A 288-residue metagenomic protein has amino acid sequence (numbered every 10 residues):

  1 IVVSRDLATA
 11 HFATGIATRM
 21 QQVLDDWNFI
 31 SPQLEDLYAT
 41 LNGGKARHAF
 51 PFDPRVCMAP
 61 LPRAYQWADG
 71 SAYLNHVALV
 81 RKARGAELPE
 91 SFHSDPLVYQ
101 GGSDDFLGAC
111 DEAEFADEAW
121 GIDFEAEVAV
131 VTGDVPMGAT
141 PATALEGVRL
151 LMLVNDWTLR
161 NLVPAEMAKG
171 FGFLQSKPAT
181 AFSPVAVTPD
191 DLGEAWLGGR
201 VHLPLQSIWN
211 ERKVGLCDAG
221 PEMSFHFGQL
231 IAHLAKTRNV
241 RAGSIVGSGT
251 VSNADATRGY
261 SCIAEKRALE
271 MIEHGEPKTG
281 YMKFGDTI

Functional and structural regions predicted by a protein language model:
I1-A10: Short, surface-exposed terminal/edge motifs of secreted or surface/virion proteins that either
H11-C217, S224-Q229, E273: Active-site microenvironments in enzyme catalytic cores
Q66, G121, N239, Y281-K283: Residue-level "contact hotspot" at macromolecular interaction interfaces
R200-G220, S244-S261: Short beta-strand/loop turn elements enriched in aromatics
D218-E222, A235, E273-T279: Short, contiguous acidic/charged loop-to-helix segments that flank catalytic cores in large enzymes
L230-I245: Phosphate/ATP-binding catalytic cores across multiple sugar-kinase/actin-like superfamilies, primarily ASKHA
S244-G285: Active-site pocket scaffolds in enzymes
